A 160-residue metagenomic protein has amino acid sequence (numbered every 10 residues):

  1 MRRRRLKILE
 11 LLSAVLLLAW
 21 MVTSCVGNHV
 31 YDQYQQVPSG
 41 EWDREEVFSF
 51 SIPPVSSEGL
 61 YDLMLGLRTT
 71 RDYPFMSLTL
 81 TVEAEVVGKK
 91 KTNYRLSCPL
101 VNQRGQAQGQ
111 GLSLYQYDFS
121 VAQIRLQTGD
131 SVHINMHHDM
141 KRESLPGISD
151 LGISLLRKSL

Functional and structural regions predicted by a protein language model:
R2-S13: Bacterial N-terminal signal peptides that target proteins for export
M21-S24: C-terminal motif of bacterial Sec signal peptides marking the signal peptidase cleavage site
V26-H29: Bacterial signal peptide processing site
Q33-P54: Post-signal peptide N-terminal segment of mature Sec-exported envelope proteins
S57-L65, I124-M140: Noncatalytic modules at the cell exterior or secretory-pathway interfaces, chiefly beta-strand-rich lectin/adhesion
L65-D72: Short amphipathic, basic-aromatic surface patches that mediate peripheral association with negatively charged
P74-T81, G147-D150: Short coil-to-beta strand junction motifs in C2/discoidin
R95-R125: An anionic, turn-rich surface loop/hairpin at beta-sheet edges that serves as a generic interaction/coordination patch
